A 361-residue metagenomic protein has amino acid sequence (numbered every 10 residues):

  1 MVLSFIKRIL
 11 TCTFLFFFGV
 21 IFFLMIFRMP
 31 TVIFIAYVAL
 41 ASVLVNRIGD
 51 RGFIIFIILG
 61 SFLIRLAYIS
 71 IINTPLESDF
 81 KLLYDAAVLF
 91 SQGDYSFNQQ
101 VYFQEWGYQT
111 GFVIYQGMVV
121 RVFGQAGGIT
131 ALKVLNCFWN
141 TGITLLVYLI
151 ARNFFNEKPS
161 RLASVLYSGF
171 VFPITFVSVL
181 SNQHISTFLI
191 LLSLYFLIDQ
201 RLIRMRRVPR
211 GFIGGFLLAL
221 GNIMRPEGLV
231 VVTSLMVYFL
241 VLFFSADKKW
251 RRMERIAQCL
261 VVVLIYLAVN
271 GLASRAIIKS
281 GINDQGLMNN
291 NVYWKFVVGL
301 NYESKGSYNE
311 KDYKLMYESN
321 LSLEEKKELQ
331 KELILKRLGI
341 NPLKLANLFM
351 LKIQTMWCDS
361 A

Functional and structural regions predicted by a protein language model:
M1-A67, R255-V263: Start-transfer (signal-anchor) and selected internal transmembrane alpha helices of multi-pass inner/ER membrane
F18-L24, R210-R225, L235-M236, V261-Y266: Membrane-interface alpha helices of multi-pass inner-membrane proteins
S61-I64, A163-V171, L218, N222: Short helix- or helix-capping micro-motifs that position conserved polar/aromatic residues at function-defining sites
I72-V88, Q92-G127, K326-K327, A346: Extracytoplasmic catalytic/substrate-binding loops of multi-pass membrane glycan-assembly enzymes
T130, V147-G169: Transmembrane-helix signature of polytopic, membrane-embedded enzymes that assemble or transfer cell-envelope glycans
V134-F154, L192: Transmembrane-helix motifs of polytopic, lipid-linked glycan transferases
F172, S178-S186, M224: Short acidic/glycine- and proline-prone juxtamembrane loop motifs at membrane-interface regions of multi-pass membrane
R275-A361: Membrane-proximal stem/loop segments at transmembrane-domain junctions that anchor or position
